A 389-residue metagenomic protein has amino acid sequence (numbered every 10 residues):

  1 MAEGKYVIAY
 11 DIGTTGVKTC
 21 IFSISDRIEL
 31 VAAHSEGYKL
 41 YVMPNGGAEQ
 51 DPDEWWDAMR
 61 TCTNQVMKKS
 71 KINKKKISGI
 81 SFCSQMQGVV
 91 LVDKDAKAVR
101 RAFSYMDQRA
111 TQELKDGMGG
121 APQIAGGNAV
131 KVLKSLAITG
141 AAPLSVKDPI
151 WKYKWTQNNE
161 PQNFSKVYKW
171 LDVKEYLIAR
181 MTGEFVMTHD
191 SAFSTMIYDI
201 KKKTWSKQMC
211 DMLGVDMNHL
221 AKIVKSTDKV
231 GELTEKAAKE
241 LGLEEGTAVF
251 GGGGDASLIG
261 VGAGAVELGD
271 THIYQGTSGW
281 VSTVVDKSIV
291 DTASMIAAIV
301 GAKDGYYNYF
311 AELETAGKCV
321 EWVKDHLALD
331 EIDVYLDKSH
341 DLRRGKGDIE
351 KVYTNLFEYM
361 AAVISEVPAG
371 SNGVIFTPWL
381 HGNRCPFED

Functional and structural regions predicted by a protein language model:
M1-Y6, V367-G370: Extreme N-terminus of proteins, especially the signal/transit-peptide cleavage junction and the first residues
E3-V7, I12-P52, K97-Y105: Short glycine-rich, Thr/Ser-proximal phosphate-binding strand/loop in the N-terminal lobe of ATP-dependent enzymes
K18-C20, T182-G183, D341-D389: Conserved ATP-utilizing enzyme core subdomain
A33, V167-W170, G373-V374: A residue-level signal for beta-strand positions that form part of recognition/binding surfaces within mature
H34-L40, S84, L114, M181 (+3 more regions): Short, small-residue-rich loop/turn micro-motifs
Y41-V42, G231-L233, C385-D389: Short acidic/His/Gly/Ser-rich catalytic and metal-binding motifs that mark active-site loops of diverse hydrolases
P44-G47, T61-N355: Glycine-rich phosphate-binding/catalytic subdomain of phosphoryl-transfer and nucleotide/sugar-phosphate-processing
W55: Nucleotide-sugar donor-binding/catalytic module of glycosyltransferases that assemble extracellular/cell-envelope
